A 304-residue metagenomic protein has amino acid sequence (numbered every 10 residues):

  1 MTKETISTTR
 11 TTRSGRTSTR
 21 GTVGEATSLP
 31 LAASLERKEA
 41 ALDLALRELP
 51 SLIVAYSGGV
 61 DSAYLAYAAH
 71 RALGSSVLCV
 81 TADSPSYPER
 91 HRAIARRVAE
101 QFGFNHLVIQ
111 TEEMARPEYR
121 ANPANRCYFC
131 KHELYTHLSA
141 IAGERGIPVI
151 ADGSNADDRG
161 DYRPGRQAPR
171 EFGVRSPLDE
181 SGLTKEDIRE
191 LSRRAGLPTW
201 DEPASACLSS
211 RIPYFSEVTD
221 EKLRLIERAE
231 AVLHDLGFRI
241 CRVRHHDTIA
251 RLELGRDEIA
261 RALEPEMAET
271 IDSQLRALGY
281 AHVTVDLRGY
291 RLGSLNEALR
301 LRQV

Functional and structural regions predicted by a protein language model:
T2-T5, T11-R194, A250, E269-Y280 (+3 more regions): ATP-dependent adenylation/nucleotidyltransferase module used to activate substrates
S34, R126, V218-E221, L263-E266: Alpha-helix N-cap and loop-to-helix initiation/capping positions
L78, H245-R256: Short, aliphatic-rich beta-strand segments
D179, L183, D187-L233, F238-R242: Mid-to-C-terminal catalytic subdomains of enzymes that bind/position adenosyl phosphate moieties or nucleic-acid
A204-S216, I249-E253, Y290-L295: Flexible glycine/acidic-rich beta-alpha junction loops that bind and position SAM and/or redox cofactors in anaerobic
R239-H246, D286-R288: C-terminal boundary motif of the adenylate-forming
E258-T270: Short, conserved charged micro-motifs
G293-V304: Short, low-order "capping/linker" segments at domain edges
